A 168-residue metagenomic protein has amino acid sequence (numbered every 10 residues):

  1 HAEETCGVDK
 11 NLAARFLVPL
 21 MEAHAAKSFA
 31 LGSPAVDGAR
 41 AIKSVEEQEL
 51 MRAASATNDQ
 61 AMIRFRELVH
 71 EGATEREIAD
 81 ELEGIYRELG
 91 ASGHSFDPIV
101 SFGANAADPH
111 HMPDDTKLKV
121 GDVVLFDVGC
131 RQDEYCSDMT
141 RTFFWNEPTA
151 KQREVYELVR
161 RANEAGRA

Functional and structural regions predicted by a protein language model:
H1-A168: Active-site neighborhoods and metal-handling regions in enzymes and metal-associated proteins
